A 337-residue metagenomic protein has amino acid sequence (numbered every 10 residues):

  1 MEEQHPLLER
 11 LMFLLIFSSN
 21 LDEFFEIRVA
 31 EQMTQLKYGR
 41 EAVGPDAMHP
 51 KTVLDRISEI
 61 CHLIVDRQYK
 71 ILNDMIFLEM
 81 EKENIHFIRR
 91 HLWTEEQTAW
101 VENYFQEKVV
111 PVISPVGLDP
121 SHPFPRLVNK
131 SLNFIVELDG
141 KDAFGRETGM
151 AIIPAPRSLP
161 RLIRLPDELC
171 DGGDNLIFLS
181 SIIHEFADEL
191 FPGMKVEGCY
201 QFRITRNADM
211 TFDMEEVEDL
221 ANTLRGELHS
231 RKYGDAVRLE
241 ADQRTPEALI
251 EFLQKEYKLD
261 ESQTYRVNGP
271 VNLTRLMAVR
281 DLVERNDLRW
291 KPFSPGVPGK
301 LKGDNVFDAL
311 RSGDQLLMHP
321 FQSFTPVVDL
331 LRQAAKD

Functional and structural regions predicted by a protein language model:
M1-D337: N-terminal localization/anchoring segments of enzymes in phospholipid and broader phosphate metabolism
